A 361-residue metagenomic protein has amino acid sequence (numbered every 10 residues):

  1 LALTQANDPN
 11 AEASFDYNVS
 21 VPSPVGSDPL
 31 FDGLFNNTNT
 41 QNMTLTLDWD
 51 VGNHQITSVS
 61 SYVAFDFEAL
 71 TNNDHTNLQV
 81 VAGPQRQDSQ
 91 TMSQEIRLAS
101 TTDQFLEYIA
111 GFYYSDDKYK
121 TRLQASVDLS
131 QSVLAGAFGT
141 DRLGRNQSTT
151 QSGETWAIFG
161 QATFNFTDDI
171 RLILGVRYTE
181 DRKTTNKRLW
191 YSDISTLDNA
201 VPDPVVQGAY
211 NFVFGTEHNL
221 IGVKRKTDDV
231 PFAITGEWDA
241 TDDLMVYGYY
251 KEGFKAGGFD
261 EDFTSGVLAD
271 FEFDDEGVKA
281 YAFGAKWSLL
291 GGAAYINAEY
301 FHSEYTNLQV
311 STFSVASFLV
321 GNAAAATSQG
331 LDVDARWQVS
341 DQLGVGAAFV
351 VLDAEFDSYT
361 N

Functional and structural regions predicted by a protein language model:
L1, T40, I56-V59, V63-T71 (+11 more regions): Structural signature of outer-membrane beta-barrel domains
L1-F31, N72-G83, Q124-S148, T184-R225 (+3 more regions): Solvent-exposed loop segments that connect transmembrane elements
L1-I109, S115-D117, Y295-N297: Outer-membrane beta-barrel domain signature, strongest for Gram-negative TonB-dependent receptors and also present
N36-T40, Q85-T91, T140, T149-T155 (+5 more regions): Transmembrane beta-barrel outer-membrane domains
D50-G52, L290-G292, S340: Short strand-coil-strand connectors
L98-T101, Y113, T149-S303: Structural signature of Gram-negative outer-membrane beta-barrels, strongest in the C-terminal barrel of TonB-dependent
L106-S115, Y119-V133: A contiguous, low-structure linker/loop signature
E107-I109, D168, L172, H302-E304 (+1 more regions): Gram-negative outer-membrane beta-barrel transporters
